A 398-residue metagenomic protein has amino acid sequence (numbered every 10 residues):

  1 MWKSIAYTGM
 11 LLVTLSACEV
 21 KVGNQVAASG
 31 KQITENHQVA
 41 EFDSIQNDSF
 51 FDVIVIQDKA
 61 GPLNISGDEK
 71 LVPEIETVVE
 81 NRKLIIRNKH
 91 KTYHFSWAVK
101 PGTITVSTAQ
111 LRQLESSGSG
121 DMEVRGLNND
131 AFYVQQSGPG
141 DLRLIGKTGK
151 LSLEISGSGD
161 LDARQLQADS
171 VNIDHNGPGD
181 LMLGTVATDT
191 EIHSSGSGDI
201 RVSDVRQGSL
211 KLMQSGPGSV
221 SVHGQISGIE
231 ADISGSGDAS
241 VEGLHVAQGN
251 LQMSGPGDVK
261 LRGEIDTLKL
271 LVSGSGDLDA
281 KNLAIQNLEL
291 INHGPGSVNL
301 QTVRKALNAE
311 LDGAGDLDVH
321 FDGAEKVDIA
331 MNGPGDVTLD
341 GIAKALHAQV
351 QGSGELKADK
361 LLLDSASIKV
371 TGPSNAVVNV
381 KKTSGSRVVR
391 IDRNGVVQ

Functional and structural regions predicted by a protein language model:
W2-M10, C18-S137, D141-S156, D160-N176 (+13 more regions): Acidic (Asp/Glu) and glycine-rich low-complexity loops/linkers that are typically intrinsically disordered
M10-L12, D316, S353, R390: Contiguous N-terminal and early-domain "leader" segments and peripheral loops that mark the onset or edge of a domain
F51, G257, G315, G335 (+2 more regions): Short coil/turn motifs at helix boundaries and re-entrant loops, enriched in small/polar and proline residues
L300-D328: Short, structured interface segments that constitute the first stable element of a domain
F321-G323, D328-M331, G335-V350: Intrinsically disordered, low-complexity segments enriched in Gly and acidic/Ser/Thr residues that form flexible
